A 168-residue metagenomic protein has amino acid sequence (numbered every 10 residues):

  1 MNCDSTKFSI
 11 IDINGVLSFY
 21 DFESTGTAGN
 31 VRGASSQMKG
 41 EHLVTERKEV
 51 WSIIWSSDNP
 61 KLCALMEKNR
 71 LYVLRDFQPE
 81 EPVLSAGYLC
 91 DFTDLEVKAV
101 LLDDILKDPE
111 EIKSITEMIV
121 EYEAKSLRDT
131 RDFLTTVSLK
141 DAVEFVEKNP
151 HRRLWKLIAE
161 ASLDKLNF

Functional and structural regions predicted by a protein language model:
M1-F168: Extended alpha-helical assembly domains of large eukaryotic scaffold proteins
